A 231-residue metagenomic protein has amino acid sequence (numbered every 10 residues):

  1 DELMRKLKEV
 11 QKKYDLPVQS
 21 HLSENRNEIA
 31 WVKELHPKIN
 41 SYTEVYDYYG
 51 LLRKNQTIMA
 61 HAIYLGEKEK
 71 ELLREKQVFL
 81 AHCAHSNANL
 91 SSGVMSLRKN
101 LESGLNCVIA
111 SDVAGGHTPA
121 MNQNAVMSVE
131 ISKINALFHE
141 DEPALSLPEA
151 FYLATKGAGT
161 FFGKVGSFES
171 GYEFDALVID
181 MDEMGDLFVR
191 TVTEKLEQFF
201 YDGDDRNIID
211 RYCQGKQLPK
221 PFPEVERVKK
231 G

Functional and structural regions predicted by a protein language model:
D1-F79, S91-C107, G163-G166: Histidine/acidic residue-rich metal-binding segments in metalloenzymes
H21, Y46, L73, L80 (+4 more regions): Conserved, mostly hydrophobic/aromatic
E24, A84-N89, D112-G115: Short, acidic/turn-prone active-site loops that include or flank metal/cofactor- and phosphate-binding residues
E28, N89-L90, L187, P221: Glycine/Thr-rich phosphate-binding loops of Rossmann-like dinucleotide-binding domains
I39, L90-G93, T118-M121, S170 (+1 more regions): Alpha-helix N-cap/helix-start motif
Y48-K54, R98-G185: His/Asp/Glu-enriched, well-ordered alpha-helical/loop segment that forms or immediately abuts the divalent-metal
A62-I63, K133, D182, K216: Flexible loop residues that form catalytic and substrate-binding hotspots at small-molecule/glycan-binding clefts
E173-K229: C-terminal cap of metal-dependent C-N hydrolases
